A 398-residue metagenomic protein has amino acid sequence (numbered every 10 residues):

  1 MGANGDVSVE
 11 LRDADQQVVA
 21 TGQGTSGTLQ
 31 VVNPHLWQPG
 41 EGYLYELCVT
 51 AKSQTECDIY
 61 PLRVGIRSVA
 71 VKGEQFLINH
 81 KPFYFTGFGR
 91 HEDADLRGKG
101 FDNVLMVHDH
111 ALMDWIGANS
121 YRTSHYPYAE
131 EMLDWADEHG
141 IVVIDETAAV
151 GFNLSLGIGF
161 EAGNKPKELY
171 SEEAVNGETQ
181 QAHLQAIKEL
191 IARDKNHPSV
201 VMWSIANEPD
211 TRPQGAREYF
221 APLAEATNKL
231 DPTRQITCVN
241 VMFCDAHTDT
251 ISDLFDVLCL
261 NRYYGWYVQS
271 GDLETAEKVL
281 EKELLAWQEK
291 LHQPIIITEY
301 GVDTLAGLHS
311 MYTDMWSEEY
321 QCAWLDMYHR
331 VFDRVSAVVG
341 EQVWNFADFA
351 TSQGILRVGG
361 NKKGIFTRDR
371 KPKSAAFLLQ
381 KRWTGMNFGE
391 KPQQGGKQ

Functional and structural regions predicted by a protein language model:
M1-V143, A186, V201-M202, E218-K229 (+3 more regions): Secreted/periplasmic carbohydrate-active enzymes, especially glycoside hydrolases
G65-A70, G89-E92, R122-M132, E146-S155 (+4 more regions): Short, solvent-exposed turn/loop segments enriched in Gly/Ser/Thr/Pro and often Arg
K81-F83, D114, D137-E138, L190-P198 (+2 more regions): Acidic (Asp/Glu)-rich catalytic clusters
T86, N153-K188, A221: Active-site-adjacent "subsite" loops/lids of carbohydrate-active enzymes
R90-G100, E161-E168, A174, Y267-L273: Acidic/histidine-rich helix-loop elements that form or flank divalent-metal/phosphate-binding sites at the catalytic
G140-V142, A148, R234-Q235, P294: Proline-centered loop/turn at the N-terminus of a beta-strand
L184, S199-W203, E218-K229, Q235-Q398: Substrate-binding clefts and catalytic carboxylate motifs of secreted carbohydrate-active enzymes
A186-Q214: Active-site groove signature of glycoside hydrolases
